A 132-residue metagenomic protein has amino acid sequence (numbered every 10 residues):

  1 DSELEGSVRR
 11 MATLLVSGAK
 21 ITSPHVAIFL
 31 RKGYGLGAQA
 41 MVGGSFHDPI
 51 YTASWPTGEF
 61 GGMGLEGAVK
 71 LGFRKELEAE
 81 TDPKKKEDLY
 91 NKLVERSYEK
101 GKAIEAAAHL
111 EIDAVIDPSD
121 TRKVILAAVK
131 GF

Functional and structural regions predicted by a protein language model:
D1-F132: Ligand-binding clefts of soluble mixed alpha/beta catalytic domains
